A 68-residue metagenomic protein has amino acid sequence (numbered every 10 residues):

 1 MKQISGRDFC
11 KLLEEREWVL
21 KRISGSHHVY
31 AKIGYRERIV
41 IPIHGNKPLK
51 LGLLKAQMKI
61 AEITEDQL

Functional and structural regions predicted by a protein language model:
M1-S24: N-terminal first-folded block
K2, P42, N46-K47: Alpha-helix initiation/capping motif
S24-G25, I41: Intrinsic low-complexity/disordered segments
H27-H28, H44: Histidine-centered active-site/metal-ligand motif
Y30-G34: Active-site beta-strand termini and strand-to-loop segments that position acidic
R36-I39: Short, charged/polar, Gly/Pro-enriched secondary-structure boundary elements
G45-L68: C-terminal structural segments of small proteins and small subunits
